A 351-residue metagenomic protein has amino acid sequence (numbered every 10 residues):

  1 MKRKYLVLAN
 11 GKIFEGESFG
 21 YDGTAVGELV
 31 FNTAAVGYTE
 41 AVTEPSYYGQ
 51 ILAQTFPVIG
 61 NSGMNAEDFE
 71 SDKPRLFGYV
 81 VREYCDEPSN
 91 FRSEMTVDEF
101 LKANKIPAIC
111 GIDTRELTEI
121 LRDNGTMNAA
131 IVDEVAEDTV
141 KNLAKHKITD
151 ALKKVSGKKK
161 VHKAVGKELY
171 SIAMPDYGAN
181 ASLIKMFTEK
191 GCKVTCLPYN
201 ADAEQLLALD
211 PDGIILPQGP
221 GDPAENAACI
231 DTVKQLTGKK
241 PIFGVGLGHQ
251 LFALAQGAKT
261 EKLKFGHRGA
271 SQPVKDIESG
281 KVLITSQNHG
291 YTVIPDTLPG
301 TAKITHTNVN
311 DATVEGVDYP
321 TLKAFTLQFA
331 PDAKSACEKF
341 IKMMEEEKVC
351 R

Functional and structural regions predicted by a protein language model:
M1-E204, A208-L209, P223, K342-R351: RNA-binding accessory domains that recognize and position tRNA/RNA substrates
S18-F19, P57, N288, Y319 (+1 more regions): Residue-level structural signal for beta-strand termini and adjacent loop
P107, S171, P241-F243, K259 (+1 more regions): Proline-centered loop/turn at the N-terminus of a beta-strand
E168-S171, K239, T301: Phosphate-coordination loops involved in phosphoryl transfer and adenosine-cofactor binding
S171-D176, T285-S286, F325-A330: Active-site-proximal beta-strand elements of phosphoester/diester hydrolases
G213-T292, D332-R351: Cysteine-nucleophile active-site neighborhood
K281-L322: Catalytic beta-strand/loop cores that center a nucleophilic Ser/Cys/Thr and support acyl-enzyme chemistry
